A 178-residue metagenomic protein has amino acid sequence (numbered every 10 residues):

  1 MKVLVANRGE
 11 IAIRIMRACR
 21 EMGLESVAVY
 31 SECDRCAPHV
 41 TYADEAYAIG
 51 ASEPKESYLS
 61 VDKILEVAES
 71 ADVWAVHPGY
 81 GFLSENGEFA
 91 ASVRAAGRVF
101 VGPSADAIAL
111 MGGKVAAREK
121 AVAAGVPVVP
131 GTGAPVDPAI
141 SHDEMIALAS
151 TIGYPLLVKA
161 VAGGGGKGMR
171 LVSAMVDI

Functional and structural regions predicted by a protein language model:
M1-I178: N-terminal beta-alpha lobe that positions the nucleotide/phosphoryl donor in ATP/NTP-coupled carboxylate activation
